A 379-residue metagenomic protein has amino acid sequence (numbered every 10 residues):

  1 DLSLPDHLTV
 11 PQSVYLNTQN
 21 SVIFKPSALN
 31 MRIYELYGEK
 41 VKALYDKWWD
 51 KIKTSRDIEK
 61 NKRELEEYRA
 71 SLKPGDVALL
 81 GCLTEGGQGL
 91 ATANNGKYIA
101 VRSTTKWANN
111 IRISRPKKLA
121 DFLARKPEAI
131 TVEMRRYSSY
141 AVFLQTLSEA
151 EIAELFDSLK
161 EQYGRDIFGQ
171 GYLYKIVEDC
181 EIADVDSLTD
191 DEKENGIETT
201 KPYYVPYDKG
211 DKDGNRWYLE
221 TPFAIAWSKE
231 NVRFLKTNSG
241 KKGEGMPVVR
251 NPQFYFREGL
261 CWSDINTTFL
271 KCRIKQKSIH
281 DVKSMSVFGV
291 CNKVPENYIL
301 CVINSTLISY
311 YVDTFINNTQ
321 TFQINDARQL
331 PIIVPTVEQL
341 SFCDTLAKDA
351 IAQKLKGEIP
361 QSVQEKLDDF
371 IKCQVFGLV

Functional and structural regions predicted by a protein language model:
D1-Y218, P222-K242, V249, Q253-G259 (+4 more regions): Polynucleotide-recognition surfaces of large bacterial nucleic-acid defense/processing enzymes
K242-E244, V312: Short Pro/Gly-enriched beta-strand edge/turn motifs at strand-loop
G245-P247, K271-C272: Glycine-rich, charged/polar anion/phosphate-binding loops that engage phosphate groups from diverse ligands
Q253, S263-P331, T336-D349, Q353: Basic, amphipathic alpha-helical recognition segments used for DNA target recognition
Q320-N325, Q364-F370: A glycine-rich phosphate-binding loop feature that marks nucleotide/adenosyl-phosphate handling sites
L340, Q374-V375: Non-catalytic, peripheral interaction segments enriched in hydrophobic/basic residues
